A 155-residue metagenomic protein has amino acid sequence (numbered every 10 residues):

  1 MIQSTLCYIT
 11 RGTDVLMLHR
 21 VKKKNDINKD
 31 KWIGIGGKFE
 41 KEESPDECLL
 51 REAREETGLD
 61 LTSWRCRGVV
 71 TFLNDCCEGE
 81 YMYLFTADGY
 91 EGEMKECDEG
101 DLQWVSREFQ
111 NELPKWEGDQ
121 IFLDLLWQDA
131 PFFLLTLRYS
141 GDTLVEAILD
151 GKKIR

Functional and structural regions predicted by a protein language model:
M1-M17, K38: Conserved N-terminal beta-strand and adjoining loop/helix that marks the start of the Nudix/MutT-like hydrolase domain
L6-Y8, M17, M82-T86, W104: Conserved hydrophobic/aromatic beta-strand scaffold that supports enzyme active sites
T13-D14, K23, E40, D88-E93 (+1 more regions): Short, charged/polar surface micro-motifs in flexible loops or helix N-caps
L16-R51, E55, T143-R155: Conserved Nudix-box catalytic region and its N-terminal flanking loop in Nudix hydrolases and closely related
K38-E40, F72, F109-N111: Short histidine/acidic/glycine/proline-rich micro-motifs that form metal- and phosphate-coordinating active-site loops
G58-E93, R107: Active-site segment of metal-dependent pyrophosphate-handling enzymes, primarily the Nudix hydrolase catalytic core
T86, K95-L126, V145-I154: NUDIX/MutT-family hydrolases
L126-E146: Short, active-site-adjacent segments that bind or coordinate small-molecule cofactors and metal centers
